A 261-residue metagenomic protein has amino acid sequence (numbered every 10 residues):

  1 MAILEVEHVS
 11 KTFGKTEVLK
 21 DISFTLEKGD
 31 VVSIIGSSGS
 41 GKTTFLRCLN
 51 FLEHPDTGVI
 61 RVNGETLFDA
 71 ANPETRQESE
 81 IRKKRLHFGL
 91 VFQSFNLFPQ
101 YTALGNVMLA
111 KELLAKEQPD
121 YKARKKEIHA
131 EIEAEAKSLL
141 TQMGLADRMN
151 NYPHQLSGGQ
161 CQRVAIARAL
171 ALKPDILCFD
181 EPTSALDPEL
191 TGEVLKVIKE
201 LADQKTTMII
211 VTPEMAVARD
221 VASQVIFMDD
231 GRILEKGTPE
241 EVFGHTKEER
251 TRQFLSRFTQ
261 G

Functional and structural regions predicted by a protein language model:
Y152-L156, Q160: Conserved ABC ATPase signature
A171-D175: A short, proline-enriched helix->beta-strand linker immediately N-terminal to the Walker B motif in ABC-type P-loop
L177-D180: Catalytic Walker B motif of ABC-type/P-loop ATPase nucleotide-binding domains
P188-L190: Helix N-cap at the start of a conserved alpha-helix in ABC-type nucleotide-binding domains
T212-P213: H-loop/switch region of ABC-family ATPase nucleotide-binding domains
